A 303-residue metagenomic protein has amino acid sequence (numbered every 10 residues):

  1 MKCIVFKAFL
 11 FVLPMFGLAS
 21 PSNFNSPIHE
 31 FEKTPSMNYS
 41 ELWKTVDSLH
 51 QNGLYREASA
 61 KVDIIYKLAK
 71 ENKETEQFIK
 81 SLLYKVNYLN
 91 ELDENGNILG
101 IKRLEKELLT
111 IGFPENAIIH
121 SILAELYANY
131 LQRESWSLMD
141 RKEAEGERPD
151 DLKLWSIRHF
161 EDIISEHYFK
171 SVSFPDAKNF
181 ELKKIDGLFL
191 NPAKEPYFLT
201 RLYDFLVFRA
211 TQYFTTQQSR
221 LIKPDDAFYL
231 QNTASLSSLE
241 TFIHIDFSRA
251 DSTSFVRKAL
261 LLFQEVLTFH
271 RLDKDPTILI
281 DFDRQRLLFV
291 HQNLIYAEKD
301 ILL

Functional and structural regions predicted by a protein language model:
M1-Y39: Bacterial Sec-dependent N-terminal signal peptides
I28-L303: Extracytoplasmic/secretory-pathway proteins
